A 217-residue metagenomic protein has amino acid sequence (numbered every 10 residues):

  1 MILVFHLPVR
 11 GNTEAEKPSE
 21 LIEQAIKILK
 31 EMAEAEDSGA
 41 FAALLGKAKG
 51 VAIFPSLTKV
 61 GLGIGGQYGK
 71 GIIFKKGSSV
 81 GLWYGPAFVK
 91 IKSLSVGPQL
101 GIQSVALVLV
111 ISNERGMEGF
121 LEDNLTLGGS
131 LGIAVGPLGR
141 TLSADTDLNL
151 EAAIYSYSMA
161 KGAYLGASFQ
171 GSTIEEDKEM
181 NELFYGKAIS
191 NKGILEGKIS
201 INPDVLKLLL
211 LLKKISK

Functional and structural regions predicted by a protein language model:
M1-H6: Bacterial N-terminal signal peptides
N12-K217: Small-residue-enriched, tightly packed secondary-structure blocks
